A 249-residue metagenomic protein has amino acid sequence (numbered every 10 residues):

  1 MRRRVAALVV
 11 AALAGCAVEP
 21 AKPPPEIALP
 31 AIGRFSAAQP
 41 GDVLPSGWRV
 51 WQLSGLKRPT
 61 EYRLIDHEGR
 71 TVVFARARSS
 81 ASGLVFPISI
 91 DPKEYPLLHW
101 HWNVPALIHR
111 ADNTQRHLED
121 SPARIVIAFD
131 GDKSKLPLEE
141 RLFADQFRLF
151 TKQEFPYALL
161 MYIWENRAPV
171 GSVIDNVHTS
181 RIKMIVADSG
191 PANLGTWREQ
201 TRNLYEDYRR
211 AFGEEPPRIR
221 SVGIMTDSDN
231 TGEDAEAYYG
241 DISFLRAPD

Functional and structural regions predicted by a protein language model:
L13-G15: C-terminal motif of bacterial Sec signal peptides marking the signal peptidase cleavage site
A17-S54, L138-D145: Extracellular carbohydrate-recognition regions
F35, V222, I242-S243: Extracellular beta-strand elements of beta-rich domains used for carbohydrate recognition/degradation or cell-matrix
T60-G83: Short carbohydrate-recognition loop motifs
P87-L98, P191-L194: Extracellular/lumenal carbohydrate-interaction signature centered on repeated Trp-anchored short motifs
D120, D130-H178: Extracellular/luminal beta-rich ligand-recognition and adhesion surfaces characterized by aromatic-Gly/Pro-enriched
P122-I125, S180-G190, L194-G232: Extracellular beta-strand ligand-recognition surfaces/modules
I125-I127, A237-P248: Exposed low-complexity, polar/acidic, P/S/T/G-rich flexible segments that act as propeptides, protease-susceptible
